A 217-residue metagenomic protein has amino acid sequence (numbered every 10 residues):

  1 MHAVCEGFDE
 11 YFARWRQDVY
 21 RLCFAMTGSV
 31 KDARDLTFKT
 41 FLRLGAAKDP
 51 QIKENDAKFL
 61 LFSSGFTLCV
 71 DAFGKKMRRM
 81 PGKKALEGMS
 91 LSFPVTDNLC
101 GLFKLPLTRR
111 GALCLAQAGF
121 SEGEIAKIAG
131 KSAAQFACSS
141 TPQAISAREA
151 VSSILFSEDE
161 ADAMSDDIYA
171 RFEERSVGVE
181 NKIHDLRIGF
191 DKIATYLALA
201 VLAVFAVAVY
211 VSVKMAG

Functional and structural regions predicted by a protein language model:
M1-H2, G28, F38-D56, K75-M77: Sigma70-family region 2
M1-R21, A25, K31-R34, G45: A short, charge-rich alpha-helical start-of-domain segment used by transcription regulators
Y11, W15, V19, T40 (+1 more regions): Residue-level preference for hydrophobic side chains embedded in well-ordered alpha helices
S63-K84: Arg/Lys-rich amphipathic alpha helix in sigma70-family domain 2
D97-L105: Short amphipathic alpha-helical boundary/capping segments
K104-A129: Short amphipathic alpha helix immediately N-terminal
K127-S153: DNA-recognition helix of helix-turn-helix
S165-G217: C-terminal single-pass membrane-anchor helix
